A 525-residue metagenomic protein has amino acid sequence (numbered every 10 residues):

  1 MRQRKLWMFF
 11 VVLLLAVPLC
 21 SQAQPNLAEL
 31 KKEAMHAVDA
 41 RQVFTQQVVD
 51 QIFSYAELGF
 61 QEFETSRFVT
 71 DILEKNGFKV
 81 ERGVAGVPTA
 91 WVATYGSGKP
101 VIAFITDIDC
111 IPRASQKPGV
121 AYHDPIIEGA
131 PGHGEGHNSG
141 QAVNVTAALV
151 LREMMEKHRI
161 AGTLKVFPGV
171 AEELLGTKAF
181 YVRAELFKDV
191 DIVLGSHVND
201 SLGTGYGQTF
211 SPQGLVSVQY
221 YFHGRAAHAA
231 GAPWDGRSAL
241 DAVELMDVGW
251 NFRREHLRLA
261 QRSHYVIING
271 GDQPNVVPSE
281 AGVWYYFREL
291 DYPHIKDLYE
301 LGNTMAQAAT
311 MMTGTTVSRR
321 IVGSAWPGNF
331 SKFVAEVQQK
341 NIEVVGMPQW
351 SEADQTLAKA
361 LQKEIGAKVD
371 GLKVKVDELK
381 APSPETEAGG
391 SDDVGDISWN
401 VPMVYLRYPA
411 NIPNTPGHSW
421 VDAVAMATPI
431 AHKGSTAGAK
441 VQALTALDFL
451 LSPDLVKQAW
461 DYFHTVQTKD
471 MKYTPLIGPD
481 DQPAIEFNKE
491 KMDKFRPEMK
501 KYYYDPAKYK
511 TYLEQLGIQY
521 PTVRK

Functional and structural regions predicted by a protein language model:
M1-R4: N-terminal secretory signal peptides that target proteins for export/translocation
M8-P18: Bacterial N-terminal signal peptides
L19-A23: Sec/Tat signal peptide C-region and signal peptidase I cleavage site
Q24, E244-K525: Metal-dependent amide/peptide-bond hydrolase catalytic core, centered on the "pita-bread" metallohydrolase fold
Q24-H133, A142-G162: Acidic/His- and Gly-rich active-site-bordering loop/insert found across diverse amide/peptide-bond hydrolases
I52, A93, F104, H137 (+9 more regions): Divalent metal-coordination and catalytic microenvironments
P118-G134, H223-A227, E378-K380, S419-T428: Glycine/charged-rich beta-loop-alpha catalytic/anionic-binding loops adjacent to active sites
H123-G132, N138-S139, M155-P278, R288 (+1 more regions): Histidine/acidic-residue-rich, glycine-tolerant segments that coordinate divalent metal ions
